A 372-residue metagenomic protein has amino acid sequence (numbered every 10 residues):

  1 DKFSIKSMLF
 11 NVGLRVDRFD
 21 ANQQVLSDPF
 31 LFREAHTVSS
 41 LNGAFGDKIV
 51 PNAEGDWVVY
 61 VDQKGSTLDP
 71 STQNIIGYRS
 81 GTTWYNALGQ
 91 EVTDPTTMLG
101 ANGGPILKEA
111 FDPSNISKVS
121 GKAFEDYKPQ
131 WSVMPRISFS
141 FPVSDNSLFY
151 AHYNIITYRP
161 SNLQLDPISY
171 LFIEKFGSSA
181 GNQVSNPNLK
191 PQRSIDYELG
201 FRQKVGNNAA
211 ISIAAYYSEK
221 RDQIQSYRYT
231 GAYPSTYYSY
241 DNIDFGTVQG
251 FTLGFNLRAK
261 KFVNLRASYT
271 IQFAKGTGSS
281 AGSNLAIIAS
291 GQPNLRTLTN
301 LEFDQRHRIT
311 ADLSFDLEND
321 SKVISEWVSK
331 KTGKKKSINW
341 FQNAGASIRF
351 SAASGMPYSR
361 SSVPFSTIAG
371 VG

Functional and structural regions predicted by a protein language model:
K2, G13, A44-F45, D56 (+7 more regions): Extracytoplasmic loops and strand-loop junctions of Gram-negative outer membrane beta-barrel proteins
K2-P142: Signature of Gram-negative outer-membrane beta-barrel scaffolds
F3-I5, V16, W131, F139-P142 (+6 more regions): Residue-level signature of outer-membrane beta-barrel architecture
S7-L9, R18-L26, L31-E34, D145 (+7 more regions): Gram-negative outer-membrane beta-barrel proteins
L26-T37, L41-G43, D126, L165-E174 (+4 more regions): Flexible, surface-exposed loop regions and adjacent strand-edge segments of Gram-negative outer-membrane beta-barrel
E125-S132, G181, N188-R193, R221 (+4 more regions): Short sequence motifs at beta-strands and strand-loop junctions characteristic of Gram-negative outer-membrane
P142, L148-P160, Q164-D166, K175-G177 (+2 more regions): Membrane-embedded beta-barrel scaffold of Gram-negative outer-membrane proteins
N208, S212-S361: Gram-negative outer-membrane beta-barrel transporters
